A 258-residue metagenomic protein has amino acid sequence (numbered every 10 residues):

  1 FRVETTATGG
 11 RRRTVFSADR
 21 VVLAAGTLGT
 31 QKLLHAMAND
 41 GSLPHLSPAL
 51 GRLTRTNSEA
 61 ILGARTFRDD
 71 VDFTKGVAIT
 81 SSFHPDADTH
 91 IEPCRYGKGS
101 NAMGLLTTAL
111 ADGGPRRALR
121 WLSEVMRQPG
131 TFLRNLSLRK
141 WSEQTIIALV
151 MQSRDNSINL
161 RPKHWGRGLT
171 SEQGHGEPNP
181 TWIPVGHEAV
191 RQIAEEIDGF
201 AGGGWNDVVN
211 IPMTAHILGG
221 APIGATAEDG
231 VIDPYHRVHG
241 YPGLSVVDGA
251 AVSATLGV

Functional and structural regions predicted by a protein language model:
F1: Feature captures the FAD/FMN-dependent oxidoreductase FAD-binding
E4-S81, D248, V258: Glycine-rich loop(s) and the adjacent beta-strand/alpha-helix scaffold that form part
R13, A18, E59, G76-A78 (+5 more regions): Active-site lining segments that contact anionic ligands and/or coordinate catalytic metals
G29-K32, V71-D72, N156-N159, N210-T214 (+2 more regions): Flexible loop/turn segments at secondary-structure boundaries
M37-G41, S58-F200, L256: C-terminal segments that line or cap access tunnels to active or ligand-binding sites in enzymes and enzyme-associated
L53-R55, S137-W141, I211-M213: Short Gly/Pro-enriched turn/cap motifs at secondary-structure boundaries
L169-A254: A glycine-rich dinucleotide-binding beta-alpha-beta segment and adjacent secondary-structure elements that constitute
